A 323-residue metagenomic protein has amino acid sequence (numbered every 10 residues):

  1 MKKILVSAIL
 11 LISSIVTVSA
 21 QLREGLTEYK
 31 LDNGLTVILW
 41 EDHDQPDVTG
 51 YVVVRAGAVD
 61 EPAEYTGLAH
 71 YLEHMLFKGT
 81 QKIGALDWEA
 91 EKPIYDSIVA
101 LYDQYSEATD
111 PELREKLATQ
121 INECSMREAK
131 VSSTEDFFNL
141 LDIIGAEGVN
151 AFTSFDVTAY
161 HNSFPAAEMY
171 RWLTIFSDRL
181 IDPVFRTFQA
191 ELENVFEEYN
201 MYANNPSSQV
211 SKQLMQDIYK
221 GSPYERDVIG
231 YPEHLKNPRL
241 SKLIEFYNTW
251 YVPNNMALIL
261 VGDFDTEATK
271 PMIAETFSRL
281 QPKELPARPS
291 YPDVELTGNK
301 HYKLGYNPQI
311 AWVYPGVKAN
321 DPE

Functional and structural regions predicted by a protein language model:
I4-S14: Sec-dependent N-terminal signal peptides
S19-D60, G84-A167, M201-N255, R279-P322: Non-catalytic beta-strand/loop surface segments
E61, A85, T266-K270: Extracytoplasmic/secreted cell-surface and envelope-processing proteins
T66-K78: Active-site recognition of the HExxH zinc-binding catalytic motif
G79-Q81, N162-L192: M16/insulysin-pitrilysin zinc metalloprotease superfamily fold
P165-E168, D263-E267: Helix N-cap motif at beta-to-alpha junctions
